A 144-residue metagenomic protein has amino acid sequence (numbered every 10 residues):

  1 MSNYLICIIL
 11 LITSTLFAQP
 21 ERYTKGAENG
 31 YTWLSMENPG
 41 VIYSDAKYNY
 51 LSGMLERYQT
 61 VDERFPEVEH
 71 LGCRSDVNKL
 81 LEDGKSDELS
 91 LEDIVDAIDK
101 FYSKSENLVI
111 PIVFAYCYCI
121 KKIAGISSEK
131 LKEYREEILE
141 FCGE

Functional and structural regions predicted by a protein language model:
Y4-S14: Sec-dependent N-terminal signal peptides
I8-L10, Y43, S75: Hydrophobic transmembrane signal anchors and adjacent membrane-proximal interface regions, especially in viral
T15-L16, E140: Intrinsically disordered, low-complexity segments enriched in polar/charged small residues
Q19-S52: Immediate post-signal-peptide N-terminus of mature secreted/exported proteins
E21-Y23, A27-E28, T32, E63-E144: Compact alpha-helical subdomains of small soluble proteins
K47-Y58, V95: Extracytoplasmic/secreted envelope proteins and their assembly/folding machinery, especially bacterial periplasmic
